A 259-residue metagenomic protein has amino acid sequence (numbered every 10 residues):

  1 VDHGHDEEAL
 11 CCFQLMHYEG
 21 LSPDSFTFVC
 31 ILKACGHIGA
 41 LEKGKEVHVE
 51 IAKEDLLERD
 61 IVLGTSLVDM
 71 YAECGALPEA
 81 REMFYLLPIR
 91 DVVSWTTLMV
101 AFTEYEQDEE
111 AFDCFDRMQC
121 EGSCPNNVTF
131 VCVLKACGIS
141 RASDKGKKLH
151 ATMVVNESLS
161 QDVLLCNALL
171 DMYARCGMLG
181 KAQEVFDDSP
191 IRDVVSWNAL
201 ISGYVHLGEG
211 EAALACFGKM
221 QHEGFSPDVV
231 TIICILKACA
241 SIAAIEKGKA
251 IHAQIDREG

Functional and structural regions predicted by a protein language model:
H3, L10-C11, S22-S25, C30 (+2 more regions): Thr-biased low-complexity repeat/linker tracts and other Thr-enriched repetitive architectures
A9, D24-V29, G44, R59-D60 (+17 more regions): Pentatricopeptide repeat
